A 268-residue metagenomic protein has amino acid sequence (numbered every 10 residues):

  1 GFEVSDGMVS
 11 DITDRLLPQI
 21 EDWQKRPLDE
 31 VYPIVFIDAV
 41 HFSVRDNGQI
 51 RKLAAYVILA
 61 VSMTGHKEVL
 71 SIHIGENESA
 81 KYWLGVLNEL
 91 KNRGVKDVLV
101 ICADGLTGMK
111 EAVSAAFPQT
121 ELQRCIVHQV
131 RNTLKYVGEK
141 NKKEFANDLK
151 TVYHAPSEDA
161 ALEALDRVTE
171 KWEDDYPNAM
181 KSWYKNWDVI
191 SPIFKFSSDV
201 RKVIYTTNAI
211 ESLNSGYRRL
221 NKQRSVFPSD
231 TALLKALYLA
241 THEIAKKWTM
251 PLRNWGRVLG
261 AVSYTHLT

Functional and structural regions predicted by a protein language model:
F2-D6, R15-A103, T107, E111 (+3 more regions): RNase H-like nuclease fold core
F2-D6, R26, E30, C102-A103 (+4 more regions): Conserved phosphate/pyrophosphate-binding and hydrolysis machinery centered on Walker-type P-loop NTPases, extending
D11, V100-T107, A112-N147: Conserved beta-strand -> loop -> alpha-helix junction used to position metal-binding or nucleic-acid-contacting
E21, E173-P177, T241-T249: Short arginine-rich
K25-Y32, L162-L165, N178-K185, F194-V200 (+2 more regions): Short coil/turn segments at secondary-structure boundaries
V130, L134-G138, Y184-F194, D199-F227: Short amphipathic alpha-helical "interface-anchor" segments enriched in bulky aromatics
L149-T151, A155-A209: C-terminal or mid-to-C-terminal helical accessory/interaction module adjacent to the motor/catalytic core
T265-T268: Conserved small/polar residues in nucleotide/adenosyl-binding loops
